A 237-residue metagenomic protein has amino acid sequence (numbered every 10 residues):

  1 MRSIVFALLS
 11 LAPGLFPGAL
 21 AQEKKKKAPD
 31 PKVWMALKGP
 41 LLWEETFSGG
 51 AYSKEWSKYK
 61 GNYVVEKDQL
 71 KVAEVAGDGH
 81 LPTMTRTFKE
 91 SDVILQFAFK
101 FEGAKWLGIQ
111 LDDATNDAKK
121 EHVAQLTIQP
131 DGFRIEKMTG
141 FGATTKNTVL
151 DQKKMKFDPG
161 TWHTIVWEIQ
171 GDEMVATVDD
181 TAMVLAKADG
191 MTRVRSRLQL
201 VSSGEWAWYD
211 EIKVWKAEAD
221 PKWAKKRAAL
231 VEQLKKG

Functional and structural regions predicted by a protein language model:
K24-K58, P221-G237: Extracellular carbohydrate-recognition regions
K32, L81-T87, D151-F157, Q199: Beta-strand-rich interaction surfaces with strong enrichment in secreted/lumenal proteins
F47, F97, P159, T164-K187: Carbohydrate-binding surfaces in secreted/extracellular proteins
F47, I212-V214: Extracellular beta-strand elements of beta-rich domains used for carbohydrate recognition/degradation or cell-matrix
Y63-H80: Short carbohydrate-recognition loop motifs
A76-G140: Secretory/extracellular carbohydrate-interaction modules and structurally similar beta-sandwich "look-alikes"
G142-T164: Short, aromatic/His-centered strand-loop micro-motif at the edge of beta-sheets
A186-E211: Flexible glycan-contacting loops in extracellular carbohydrate-active proteins
